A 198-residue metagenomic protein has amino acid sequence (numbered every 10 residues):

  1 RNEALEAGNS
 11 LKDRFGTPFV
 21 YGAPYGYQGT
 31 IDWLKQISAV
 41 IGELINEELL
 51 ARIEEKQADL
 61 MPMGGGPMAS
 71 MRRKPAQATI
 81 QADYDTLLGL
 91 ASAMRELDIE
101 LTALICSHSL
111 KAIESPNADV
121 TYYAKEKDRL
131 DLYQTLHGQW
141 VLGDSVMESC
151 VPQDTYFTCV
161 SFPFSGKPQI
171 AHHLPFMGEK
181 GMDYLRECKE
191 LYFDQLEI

Functional and structural regions predicted by a protein language model:
R1-I198: An N-terminal assembly and electron-transfer interface module characteristic of large anaerobic redox and radical
